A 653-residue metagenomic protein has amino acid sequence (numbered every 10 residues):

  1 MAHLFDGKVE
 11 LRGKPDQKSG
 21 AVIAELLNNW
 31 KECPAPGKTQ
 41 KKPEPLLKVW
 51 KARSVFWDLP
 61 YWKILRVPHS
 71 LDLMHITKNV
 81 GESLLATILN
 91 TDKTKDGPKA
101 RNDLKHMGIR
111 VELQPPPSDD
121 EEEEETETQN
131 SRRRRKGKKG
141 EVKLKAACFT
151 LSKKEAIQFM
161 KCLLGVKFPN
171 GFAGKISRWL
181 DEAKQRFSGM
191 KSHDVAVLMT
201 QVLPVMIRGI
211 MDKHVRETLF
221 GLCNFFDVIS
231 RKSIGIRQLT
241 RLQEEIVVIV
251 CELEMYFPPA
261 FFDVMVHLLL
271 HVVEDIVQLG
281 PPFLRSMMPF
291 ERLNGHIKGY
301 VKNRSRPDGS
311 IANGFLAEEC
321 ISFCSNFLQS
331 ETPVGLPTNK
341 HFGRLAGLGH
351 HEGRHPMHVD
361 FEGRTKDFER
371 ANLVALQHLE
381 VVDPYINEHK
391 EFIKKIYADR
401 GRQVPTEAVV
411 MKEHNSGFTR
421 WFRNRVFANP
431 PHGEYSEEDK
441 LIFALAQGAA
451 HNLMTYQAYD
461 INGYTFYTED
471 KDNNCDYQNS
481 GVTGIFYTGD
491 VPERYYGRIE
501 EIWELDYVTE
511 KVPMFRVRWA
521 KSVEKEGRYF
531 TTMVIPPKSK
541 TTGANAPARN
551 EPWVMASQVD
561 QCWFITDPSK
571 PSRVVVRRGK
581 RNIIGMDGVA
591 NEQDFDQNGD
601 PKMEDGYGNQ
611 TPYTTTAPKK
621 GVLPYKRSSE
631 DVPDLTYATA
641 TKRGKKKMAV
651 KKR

Functional and structural regions predicted by a protein language model:
M1-R653: A structural signal for the principal folded core domain
